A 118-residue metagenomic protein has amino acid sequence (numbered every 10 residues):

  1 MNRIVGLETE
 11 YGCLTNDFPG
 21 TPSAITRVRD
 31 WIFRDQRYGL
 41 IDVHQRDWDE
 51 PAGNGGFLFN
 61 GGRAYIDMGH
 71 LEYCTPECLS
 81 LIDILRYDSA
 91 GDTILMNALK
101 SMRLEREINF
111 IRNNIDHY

Functional and structural regions predicted by a protein language model:
M1-R112: Terminal catalytic/cofactor-binding subdomain
N114-Y118: Histidine-centered divalent-metal-coordination microenvironment in nucleic-acid enzymes
